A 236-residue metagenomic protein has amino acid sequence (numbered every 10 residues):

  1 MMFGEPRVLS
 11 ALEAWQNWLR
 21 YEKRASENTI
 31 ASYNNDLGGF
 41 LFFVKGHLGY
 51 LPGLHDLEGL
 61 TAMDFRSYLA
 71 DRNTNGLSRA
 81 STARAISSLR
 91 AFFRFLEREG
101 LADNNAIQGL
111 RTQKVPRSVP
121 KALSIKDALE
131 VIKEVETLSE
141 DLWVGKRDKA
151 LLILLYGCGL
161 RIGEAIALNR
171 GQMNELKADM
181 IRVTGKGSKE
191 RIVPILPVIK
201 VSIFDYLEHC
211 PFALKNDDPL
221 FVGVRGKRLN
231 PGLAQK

Functional and structural regions predicted by a protein language model:
M1-K236: Conserved catalytic core of the tyrosine transesterase superfamily
